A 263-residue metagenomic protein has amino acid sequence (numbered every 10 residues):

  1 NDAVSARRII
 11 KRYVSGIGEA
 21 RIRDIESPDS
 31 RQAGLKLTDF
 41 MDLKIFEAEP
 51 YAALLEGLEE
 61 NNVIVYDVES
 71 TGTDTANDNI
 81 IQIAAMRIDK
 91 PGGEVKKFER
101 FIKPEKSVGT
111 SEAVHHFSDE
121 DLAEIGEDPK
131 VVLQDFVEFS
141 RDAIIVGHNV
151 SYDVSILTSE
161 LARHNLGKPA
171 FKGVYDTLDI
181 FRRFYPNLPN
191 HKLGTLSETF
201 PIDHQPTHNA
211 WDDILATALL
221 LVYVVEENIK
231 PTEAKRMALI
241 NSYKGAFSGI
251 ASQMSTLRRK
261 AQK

Functional and structural regions predicted by a protein language model:
N1-V4, M41-L54, D153-S155, P189-L193: Short, motif-level signal for alpha-helix interfacial/capping segments enriched in acidic residues and aromatics/proline
D2-R31: Helix-hairpin-helix
A6-R8, E19-I22, R141-S151, I156-L161 (+1 more regions): Acidic, Mg2+-coordinating catalytic module of metal-dependent nucleases/exonucleases that use a two-metal-ion mechanism
S30-N61, V222-K263: Acidic two-metal-ion nuclease catalytic site recognized across multiple nuclease folds, prominently DnaQ/RNase D-T
E59-K172, P186-H208: Conserved non-catalytic scaffold segment of RNase H-like nuclease domains
S70-G72, D179, A216: Short, glycine/acidic-enriched loop or turn micro-motifs at the edges of active sites
F171-F181: A short, structured active-site edge motif that brings together acidic residues
